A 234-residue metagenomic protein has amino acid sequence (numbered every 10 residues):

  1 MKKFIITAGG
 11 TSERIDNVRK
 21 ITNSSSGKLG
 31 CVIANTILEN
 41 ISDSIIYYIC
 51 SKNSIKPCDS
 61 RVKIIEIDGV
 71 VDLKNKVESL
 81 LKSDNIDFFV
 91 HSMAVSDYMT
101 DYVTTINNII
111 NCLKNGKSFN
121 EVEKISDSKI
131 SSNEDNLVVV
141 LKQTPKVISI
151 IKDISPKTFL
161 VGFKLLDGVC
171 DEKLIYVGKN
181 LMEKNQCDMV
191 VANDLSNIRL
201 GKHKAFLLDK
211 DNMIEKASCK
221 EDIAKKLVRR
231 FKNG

Functional and structural regions predicted by a protein language model:
M1-G234: A cross-family phosphate/adenosyl-ligand binding-site feature
